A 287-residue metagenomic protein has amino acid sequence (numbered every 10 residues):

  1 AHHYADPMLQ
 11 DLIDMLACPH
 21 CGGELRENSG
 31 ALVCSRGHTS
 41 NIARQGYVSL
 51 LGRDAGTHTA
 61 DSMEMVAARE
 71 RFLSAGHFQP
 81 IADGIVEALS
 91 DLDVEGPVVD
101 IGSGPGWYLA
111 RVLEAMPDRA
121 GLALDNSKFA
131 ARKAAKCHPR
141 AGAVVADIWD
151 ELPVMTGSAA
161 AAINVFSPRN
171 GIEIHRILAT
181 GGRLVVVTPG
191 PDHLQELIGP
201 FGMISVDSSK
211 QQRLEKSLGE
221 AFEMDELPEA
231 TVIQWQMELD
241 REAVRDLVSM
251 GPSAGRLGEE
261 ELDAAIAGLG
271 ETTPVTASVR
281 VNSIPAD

Functional and structural regions predicted by a protein language model:
H3-T59: N-terminal auxiliary segments of SAM/dcSAM-dependent transferases
I13-D14, T231-D287: Conserved Class I S-adenosyl-L-methionine
H58-G84: Class I SAM-dependent methyltransferase Rossmann-like catalytic core, especially the SAM/SAH-binding loop
P97-V99, G106-E151: Class I SAM-dependent methyltransferase SAM/SAH-binding core
D150-A161: A short acidic, Gly/Pro-enriched loop at the edge of an enzyme's catalytic core that lines a small-molecule cofactor
A159-E173, T188: A short SAM/SAH-binding and catalytic strip from SAM-dependent methyltransferases
G171-V185: A short glycine-rich, Lys/Arg-flanked "PGG" loop and its adjoining helix->strand segment in the class I
R183-R213: Conserved class I S-adenosyl-L-methionine
